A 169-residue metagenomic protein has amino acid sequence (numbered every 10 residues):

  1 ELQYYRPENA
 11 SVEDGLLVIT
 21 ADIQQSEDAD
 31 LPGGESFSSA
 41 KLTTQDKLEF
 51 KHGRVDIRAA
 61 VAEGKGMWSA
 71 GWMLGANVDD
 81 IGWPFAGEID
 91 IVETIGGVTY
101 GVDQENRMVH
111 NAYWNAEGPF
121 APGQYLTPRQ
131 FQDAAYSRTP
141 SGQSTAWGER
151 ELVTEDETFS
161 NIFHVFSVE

Functional and structural regions predicted by a protein language model:
E1-E169: GH16 jelly-roll
